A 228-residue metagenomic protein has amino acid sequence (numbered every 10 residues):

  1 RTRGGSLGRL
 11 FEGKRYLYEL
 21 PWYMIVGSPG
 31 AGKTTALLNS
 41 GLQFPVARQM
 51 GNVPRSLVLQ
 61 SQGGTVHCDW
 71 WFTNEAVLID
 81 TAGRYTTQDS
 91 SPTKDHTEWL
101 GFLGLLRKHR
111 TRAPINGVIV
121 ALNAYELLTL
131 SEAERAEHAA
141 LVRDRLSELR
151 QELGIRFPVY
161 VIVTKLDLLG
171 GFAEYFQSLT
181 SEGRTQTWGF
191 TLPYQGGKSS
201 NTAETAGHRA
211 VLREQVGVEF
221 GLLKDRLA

Functional and structural regions predicted by a protein language model:
R1-A228: Basic, amphipathic N-terminal segments
